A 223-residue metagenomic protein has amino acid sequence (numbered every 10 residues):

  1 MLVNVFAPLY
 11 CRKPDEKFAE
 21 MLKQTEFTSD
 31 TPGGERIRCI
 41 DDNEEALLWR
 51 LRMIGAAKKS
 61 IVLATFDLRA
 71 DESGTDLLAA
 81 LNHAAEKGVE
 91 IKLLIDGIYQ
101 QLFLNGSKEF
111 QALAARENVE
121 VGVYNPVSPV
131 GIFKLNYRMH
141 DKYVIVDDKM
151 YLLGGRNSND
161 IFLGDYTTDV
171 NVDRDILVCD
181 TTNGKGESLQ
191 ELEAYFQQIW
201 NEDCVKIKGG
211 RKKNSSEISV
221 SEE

Functional and structural regions predicted by a protein language model:
M1-V119, P129-D141, V146-E223: Charged, low-complexity intrinsically disordered terminal segments
